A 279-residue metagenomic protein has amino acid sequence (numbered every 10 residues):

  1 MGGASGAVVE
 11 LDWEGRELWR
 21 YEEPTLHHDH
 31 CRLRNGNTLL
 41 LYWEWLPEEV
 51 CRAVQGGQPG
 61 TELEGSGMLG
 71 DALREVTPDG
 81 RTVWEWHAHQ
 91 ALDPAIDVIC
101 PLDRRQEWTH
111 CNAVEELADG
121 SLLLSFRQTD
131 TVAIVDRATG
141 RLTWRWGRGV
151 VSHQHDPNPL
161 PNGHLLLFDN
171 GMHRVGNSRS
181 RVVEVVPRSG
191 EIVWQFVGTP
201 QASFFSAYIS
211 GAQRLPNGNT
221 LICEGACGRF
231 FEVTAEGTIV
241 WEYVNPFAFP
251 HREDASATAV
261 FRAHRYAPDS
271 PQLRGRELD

Functional and structural regions predicted by a protein language model:
M1-D279: Histidine-/acidic-rich catalytic cores in large beta-rich domains
